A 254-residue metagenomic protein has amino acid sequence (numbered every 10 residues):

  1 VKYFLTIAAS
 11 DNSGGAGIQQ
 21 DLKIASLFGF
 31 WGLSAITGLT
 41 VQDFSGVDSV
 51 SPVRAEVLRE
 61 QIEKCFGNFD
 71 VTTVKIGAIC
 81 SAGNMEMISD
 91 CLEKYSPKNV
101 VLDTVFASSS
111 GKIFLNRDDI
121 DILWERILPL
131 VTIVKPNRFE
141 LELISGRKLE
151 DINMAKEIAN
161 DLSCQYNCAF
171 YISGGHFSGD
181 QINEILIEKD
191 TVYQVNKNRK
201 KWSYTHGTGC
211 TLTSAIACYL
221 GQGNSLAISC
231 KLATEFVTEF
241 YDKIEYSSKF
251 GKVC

Functional and structural regions predicted by a protein language model:
K2-T6, I18-L102, F106-S108: Conserved N-terminal subdomain of the carbohydrate kinase-like
A8-S13, Y193-H206: Short pre-catalytic strand/loop immediately N-terminal to key active-site residues, enriched for Gly-Thr
I24, E142-L143, W202-L226: Short, small-residue alpha-helix embedded
G29-L33, V192-Y193, Y219-A233: Phosphate-handling active-site elements
G46-P52, K112-R117, G146-E150, K201: Short glycine-enriched, charge-decorated loop/helix-capping segments at active-site entrances that position
P52, A227-C254: Charged C-terminal helix
V53-E60, G111-L128: Conserved phosphate-binding/catalytic loop of the ribokinase/pfkB sugar-kinase fold
R117-V192: Conserved phosphate/ATP/ADP-binding segment of small-molecule kinases
